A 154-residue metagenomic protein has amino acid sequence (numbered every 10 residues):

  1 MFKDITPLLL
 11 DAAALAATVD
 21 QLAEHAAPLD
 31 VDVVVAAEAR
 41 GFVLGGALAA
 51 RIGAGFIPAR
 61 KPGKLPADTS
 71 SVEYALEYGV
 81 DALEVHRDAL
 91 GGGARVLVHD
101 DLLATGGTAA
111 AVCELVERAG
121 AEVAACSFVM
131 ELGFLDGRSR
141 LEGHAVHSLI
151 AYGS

Functional and structural regions predicted by a protein language model:
M1-S154: PRPP-associated nucleotide enzymes
